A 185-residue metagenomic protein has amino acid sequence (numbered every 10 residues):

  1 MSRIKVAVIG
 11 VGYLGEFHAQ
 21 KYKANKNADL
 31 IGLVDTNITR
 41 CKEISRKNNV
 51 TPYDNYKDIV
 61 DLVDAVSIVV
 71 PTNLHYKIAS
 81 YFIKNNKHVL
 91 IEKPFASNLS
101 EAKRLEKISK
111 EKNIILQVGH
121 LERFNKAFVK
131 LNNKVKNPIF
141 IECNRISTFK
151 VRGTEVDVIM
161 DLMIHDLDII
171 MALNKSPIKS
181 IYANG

Functional and structural regions predicted by a protein language model:
M1-N48, I170: N-terminal Rossmann-like dinucleotide-binding module
H18, N48-E106: Beta-loop-alpha module in the N-terminal Rossmann-like domain of NAD(P)-dependent dehydrogenases, especially those
Q20, K42, K57, K103 (+2 more regions): Active-site phosphate/pyrophosphate- and oxyanion-stabilizing loops and adjacent acidic/basic residues in soluble
A28, K87, I114-I115: Short, well-ordered coil/turn segments that N-cap beta-strands
I31, D64, I139: Conserved acidic residues
A96-G153: A contiguous active-site-proximal alpha/beta segment in oxidoreductase catalytic domains
K150-G185: Rossmann-like dinucleotide-binding domain that binds NAD(P)(H)
